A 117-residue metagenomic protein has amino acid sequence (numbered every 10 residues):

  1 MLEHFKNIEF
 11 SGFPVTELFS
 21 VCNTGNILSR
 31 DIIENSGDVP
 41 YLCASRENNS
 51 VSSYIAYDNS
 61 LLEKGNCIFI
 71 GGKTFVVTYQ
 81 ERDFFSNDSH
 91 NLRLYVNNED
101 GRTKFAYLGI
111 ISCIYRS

Functional and structural regions predicted by a protein language model:
M1-N48: Non-catalytic DNA-recognition/assembly elements of restriction-modification systems
F10-F19, L42, L94, F105-Y115: Short, structured motif recognition centered on aromatic/hydrophobic residues
I27, N49-S50, V77, I114-S117: Short loop/beta submotifs within extracellular cysteine-rich repeat domains
S53-C113: A short beta-sheet element
